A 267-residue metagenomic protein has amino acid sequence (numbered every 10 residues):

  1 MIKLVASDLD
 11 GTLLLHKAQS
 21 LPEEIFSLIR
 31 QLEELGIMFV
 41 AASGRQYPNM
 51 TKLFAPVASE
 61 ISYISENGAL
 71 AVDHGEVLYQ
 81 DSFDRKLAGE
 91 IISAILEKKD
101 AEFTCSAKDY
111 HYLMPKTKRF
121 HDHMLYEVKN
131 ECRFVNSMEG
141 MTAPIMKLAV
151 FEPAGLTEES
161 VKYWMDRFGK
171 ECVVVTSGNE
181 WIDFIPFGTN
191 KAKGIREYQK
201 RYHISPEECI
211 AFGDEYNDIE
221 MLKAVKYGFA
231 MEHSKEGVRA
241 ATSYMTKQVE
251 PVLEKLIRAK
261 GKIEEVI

Functional and structural regions predicted by a protein language model:
M1-L4, P22, D183-I267: Mg2+-dependent phosphoryl-transfer enzymes with acidic/Ser/Thr/Gly-rich catalytic loops
K3-A18: Asp-based phosphoryl-transfer active-site loop
A18-I37, Q80-L87, N130-E131, G188-K200 (+1 more regions): Short, acidic loop-to-helix structural element flanking the phosphoryl-transfer center in phosphate-processing enzymes
E23-F120: Active-site phosphate-binding/coordination module
L32, N67, L148, L222 (+1 more regions): Residue-level signal for inorganic ion chemistry
G36-V40, S59-I61, K147, E207-E208 (+1 more regions): Short active-site oxyanion
P56-S59, N67, F168-K170, A224-V225 (+1 more regions): Short, structured coil segments at secondary-structure junctions
A94, K99-F212, E220, H233: Conserved acidic, metal-coordinating active-site core of Asp-based, Mg2+-dependent phosphoryl-transfer enzymes
